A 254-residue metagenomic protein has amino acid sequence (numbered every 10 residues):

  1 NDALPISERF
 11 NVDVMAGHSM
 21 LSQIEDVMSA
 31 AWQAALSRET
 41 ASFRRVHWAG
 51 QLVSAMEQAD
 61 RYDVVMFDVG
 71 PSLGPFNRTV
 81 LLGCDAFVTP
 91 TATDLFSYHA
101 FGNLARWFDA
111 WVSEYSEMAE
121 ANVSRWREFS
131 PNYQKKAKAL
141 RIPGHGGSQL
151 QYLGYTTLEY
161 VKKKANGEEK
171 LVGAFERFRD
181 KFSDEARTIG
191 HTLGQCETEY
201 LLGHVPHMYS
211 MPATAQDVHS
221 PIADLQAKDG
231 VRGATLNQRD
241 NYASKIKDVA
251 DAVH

Functional and structural regions predicted by a protein language model:
D2-L4: Short, small-residue-biased leader/transition segments that mark boundaries at the very start of proteins
N11-F43: Conserved P-loop NTPase mechanochemical-coupling segment
S37-A49, S97-F101, Q238-A250: Phosphate/oxyanion-binding active-site loops and adjacent basic polyanion-contact surfaces
W48, F76-D94: Inter-motif core of Ras-like GTPase G domains
A49-F76: Switch II (G3) loop of P-loop NTPases
A86-T157: Glycine- and acidic-residue-rich phosphate-binding/metal-coordinating active-site segment common to enzymes that handle
R125-H254: C-terminal lobe/tail of nucleotide-utilizing enzymes
